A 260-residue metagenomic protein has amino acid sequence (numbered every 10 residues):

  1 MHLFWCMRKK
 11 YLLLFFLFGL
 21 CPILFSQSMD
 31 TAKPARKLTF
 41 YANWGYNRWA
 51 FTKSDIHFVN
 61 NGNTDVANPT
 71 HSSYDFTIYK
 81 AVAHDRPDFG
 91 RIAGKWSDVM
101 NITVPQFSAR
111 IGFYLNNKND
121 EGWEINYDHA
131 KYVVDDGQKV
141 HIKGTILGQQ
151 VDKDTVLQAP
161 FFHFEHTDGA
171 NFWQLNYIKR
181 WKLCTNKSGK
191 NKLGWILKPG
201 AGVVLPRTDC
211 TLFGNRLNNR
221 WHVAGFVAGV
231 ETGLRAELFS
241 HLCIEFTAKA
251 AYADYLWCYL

Functional and structural regions predicted by a protein language model:
M1-A32: Bacterial Sec-dependent N-terminal signal peptides
Q27-L115, T208: Short glycine/proline- and aromatic-enriched beta-strand/turn motifs that initiate or cap beta-hairpins
R36-F40, T103-F107, T167-W173, L193 (+1 more regions): Residues that define the transmembrane beta-barrel architecture of outer-membrane proteins
W44-Y46, A109-F113, W173-W181, P199-V203 (+3 more regions): Residues on the lipid-exposed face of transmembrane beta-strands in outer-membrane beta-barrel proteins
D55-F58, N63-D85, A130, G233-L260: Predominantly the C-terminal beta-signal and adjacent terminal strand-loop region of outer-membrane beta-barrel
D55-N61, D135-I142, R207-R216, W257-L260: Outer-membrane beta-barrel translocator domains and adjoining extracellular loop/strand segments of Gram-negative
G94-S97, A159-E165, L212-W221, L260: Extracellular loop and loop/strand-boundary signature of outer-membrane beta-barrel proteins
R110-T211: Gram-negative (and chloroplast) outer-membrane scaffold detector with strong preference for beta-barrel transmembrane
